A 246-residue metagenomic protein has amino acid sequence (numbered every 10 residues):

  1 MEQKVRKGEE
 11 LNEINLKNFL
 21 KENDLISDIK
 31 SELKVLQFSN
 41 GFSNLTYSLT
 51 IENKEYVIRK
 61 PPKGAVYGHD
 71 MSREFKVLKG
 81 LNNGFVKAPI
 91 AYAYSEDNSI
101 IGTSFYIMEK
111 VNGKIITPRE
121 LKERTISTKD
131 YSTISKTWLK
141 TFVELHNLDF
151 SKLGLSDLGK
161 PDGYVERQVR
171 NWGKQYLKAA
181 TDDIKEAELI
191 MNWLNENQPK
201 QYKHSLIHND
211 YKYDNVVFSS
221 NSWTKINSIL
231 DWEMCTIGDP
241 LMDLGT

Functional and structural regions predicted by a protein language model:
M1-D28: Juxta-kinase regulatory segment immediately upstream of eukaryotic protein kinase catalytic domains
L16, E74, Q168, I190 (+1 more regions): Activation loop
N18, K79, N192: Active-site phosphate/pyrophosphate- and oxyanion-stabilizing loops and adjacent acidic/basic residues in soluble
E32-L189, N197-L206, S220-T224: ATP-binding pocket architecture of kinase catalytic cores
S205-L206, K212, V217-T246: Active-site Asp-x-Gly
